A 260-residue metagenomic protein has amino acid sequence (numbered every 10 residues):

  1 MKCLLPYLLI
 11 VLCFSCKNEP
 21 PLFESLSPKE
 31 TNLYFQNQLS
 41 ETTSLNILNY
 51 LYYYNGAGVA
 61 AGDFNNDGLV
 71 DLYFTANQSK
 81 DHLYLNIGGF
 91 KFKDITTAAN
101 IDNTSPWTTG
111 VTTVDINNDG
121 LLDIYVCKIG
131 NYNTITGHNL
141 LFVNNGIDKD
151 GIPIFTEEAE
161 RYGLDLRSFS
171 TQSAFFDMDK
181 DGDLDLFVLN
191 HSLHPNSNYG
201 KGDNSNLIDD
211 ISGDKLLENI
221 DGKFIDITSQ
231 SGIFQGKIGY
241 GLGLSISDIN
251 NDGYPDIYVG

Functional and structural regions predicted by a protein language model:
M1-L22: Bacterial Sec-dependent N-terminal signal peptides
C16-G260: Beta-propeller-forming repeat regions
